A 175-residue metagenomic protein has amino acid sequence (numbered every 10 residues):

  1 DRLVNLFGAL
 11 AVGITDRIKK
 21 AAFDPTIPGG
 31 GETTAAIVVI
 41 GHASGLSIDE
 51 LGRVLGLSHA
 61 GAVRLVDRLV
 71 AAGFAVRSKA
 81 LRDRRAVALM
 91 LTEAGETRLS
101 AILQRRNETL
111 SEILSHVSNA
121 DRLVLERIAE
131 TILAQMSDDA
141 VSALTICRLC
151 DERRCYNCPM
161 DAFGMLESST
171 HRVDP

Functional and structural regions predicted by a protein language model:
D1-P28: N-terminal leader segment of winged-helix/HTH proteins
R17, A35-V39, T97, T131: Pre-recognition alpha-helix immediately N-terminal to the DNA-recognition helix within helix-turn-helix or winged-helix
T26-T34, T92, V117-N119: Short helix-coil-helix linker/hinge
A43-S47: Short capping segments at the starts of secondary-structure elements
G52: The alpha-helix within a helix-turn-helix
A60-G61: Key DNA-contact positions within bacterial/archaeal DNA-binding proteins
R68-L123: Charged, amphipathic alpha-helical coiled-coil/dimerization segments
L123, R127-P175: C-terminal regulatory/oligomerization modules of transcriptional regulators
